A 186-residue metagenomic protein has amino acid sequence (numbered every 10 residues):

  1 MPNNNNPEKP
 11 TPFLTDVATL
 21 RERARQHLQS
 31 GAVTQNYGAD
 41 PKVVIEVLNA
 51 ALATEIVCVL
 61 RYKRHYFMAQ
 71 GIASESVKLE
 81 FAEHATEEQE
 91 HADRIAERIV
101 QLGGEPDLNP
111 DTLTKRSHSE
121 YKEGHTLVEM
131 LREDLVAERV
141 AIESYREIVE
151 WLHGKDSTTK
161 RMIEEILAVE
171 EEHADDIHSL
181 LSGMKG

Functional and structural regions predicted by a protein language model:
M1-G186: Iron-associated oxidoreductase/ferritin-like identity signal
